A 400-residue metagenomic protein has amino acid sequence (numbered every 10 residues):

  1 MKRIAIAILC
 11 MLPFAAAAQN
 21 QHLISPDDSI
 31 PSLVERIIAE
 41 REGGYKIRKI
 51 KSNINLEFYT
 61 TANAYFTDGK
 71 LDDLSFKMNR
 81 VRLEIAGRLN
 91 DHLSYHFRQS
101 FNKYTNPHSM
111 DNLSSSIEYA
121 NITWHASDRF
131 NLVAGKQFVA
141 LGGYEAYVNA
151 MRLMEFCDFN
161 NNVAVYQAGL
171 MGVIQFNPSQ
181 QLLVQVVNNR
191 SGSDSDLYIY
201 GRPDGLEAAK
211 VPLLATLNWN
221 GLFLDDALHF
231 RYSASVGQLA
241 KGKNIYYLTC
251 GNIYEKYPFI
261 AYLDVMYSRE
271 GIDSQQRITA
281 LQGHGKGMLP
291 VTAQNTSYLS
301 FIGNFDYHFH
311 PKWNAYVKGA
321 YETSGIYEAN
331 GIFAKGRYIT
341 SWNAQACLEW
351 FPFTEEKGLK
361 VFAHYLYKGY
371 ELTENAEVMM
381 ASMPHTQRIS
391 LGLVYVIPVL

Functional and structural regions predicted by a protein language model:
M1-H22: Bacterial Sec-dependent N-terminal signal peptides
A18-Y59, G392-Y395: N-terminal periplasmic/intermembrane-space "pro-region" immediately following the signal or transit peptide
Q21-D28, T61-L71, S109-M110, L224-L400: Outer-membrane beta-barrel pore domains
Y45-A64, K70-G192, G221-L224, Y370: Outer membrane beta-barrel
N79, S116, D128, Y166 (+5 more regions): Exposed loop/turn and edge beta-strand positions of beta-sandwich/beta-sheet ligand-binding modules
N112-S115, S191-Y198, A334, Y338-S341: Short, electropositive alpha-helical surface patch
E145-Y147, D196-L197, Q275: Short aromatic-enriched loop/helix-cap "lid" or pocket-rim segments at secondary-structure transitions that line
Q185, N189-Y247: Loop-centered beta-sheet repeat module
